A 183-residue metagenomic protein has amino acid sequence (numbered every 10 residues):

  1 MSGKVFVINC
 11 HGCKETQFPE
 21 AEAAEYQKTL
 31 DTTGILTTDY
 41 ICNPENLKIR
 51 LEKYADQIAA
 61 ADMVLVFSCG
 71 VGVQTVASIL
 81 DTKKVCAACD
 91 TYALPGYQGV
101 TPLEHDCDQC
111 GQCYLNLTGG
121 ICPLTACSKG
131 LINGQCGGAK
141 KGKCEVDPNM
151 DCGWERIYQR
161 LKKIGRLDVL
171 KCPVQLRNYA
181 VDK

Functional and structural regions predicted by a protein language model:
M1-F67, Q74-L117, I121-K183: Iron-sulfur (Fe-S) cluster-binding modules
